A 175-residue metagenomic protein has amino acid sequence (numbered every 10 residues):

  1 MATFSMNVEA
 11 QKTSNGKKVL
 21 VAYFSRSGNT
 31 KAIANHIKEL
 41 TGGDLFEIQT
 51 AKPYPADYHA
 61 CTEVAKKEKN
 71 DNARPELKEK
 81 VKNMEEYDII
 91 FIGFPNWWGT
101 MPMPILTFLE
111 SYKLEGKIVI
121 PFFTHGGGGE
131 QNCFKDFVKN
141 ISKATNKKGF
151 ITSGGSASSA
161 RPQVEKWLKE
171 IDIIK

Functional and structural regions predicted by a protein language model:
T3-L20, F24-A51, A56, E63-K175: FMN-binding flavodoxin-like domain, especially the glycine-rich phosphate-binding loop
